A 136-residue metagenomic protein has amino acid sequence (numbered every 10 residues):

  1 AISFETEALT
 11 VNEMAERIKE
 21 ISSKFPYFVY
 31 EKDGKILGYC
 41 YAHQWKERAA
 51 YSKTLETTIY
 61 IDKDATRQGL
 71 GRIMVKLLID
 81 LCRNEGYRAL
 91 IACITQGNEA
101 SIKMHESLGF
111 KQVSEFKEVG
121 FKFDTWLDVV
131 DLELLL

Functional and structural regions predicted by a protein language model:
E7-D64, V75, L135: Acetyl-CoA-dependent GNAT
T10, K53, G86, W126-D128: Residue-level preference for beta-strand/loop junctions
F25, L127-D131: Short hydrophobic/aromatic beta-strand or adjacent loop that forms the aromatic wall/cage of a ligand/substrate-binding
Y41, I91-I94, E106, K111-D128: Conserved catalytic-core motifs of GNAT/GCN5-like acyltransferases
T57, L90-A92, L132: A structural signal for short, well-ordered beta-strand segments
I61, R67-N84, A89, E99-S107: Conserved acetyl-CoA-binding loop-helix of GNAT-fold acetyltransferases
S114, L134-L136: Acyl-donor-binding surface of acyltransferase catalytic domains
